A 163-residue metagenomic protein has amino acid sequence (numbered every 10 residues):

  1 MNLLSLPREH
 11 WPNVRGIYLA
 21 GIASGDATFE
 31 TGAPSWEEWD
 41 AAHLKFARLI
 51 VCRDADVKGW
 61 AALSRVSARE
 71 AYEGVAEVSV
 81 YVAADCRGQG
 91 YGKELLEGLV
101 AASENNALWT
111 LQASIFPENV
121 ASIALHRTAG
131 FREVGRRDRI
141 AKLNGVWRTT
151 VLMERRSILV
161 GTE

Functional and structural regions predicted by a protein language model:
M1-V14: A short beta-loop-alpha structural element at the N-terminal edge of CoA-dependent acyl/N-acetyltransferase catalytic
R15-A33: Helix-loop element at the rim of GNAT/NAT acetyltransferase active sites that forms part of the acceptor-substrate
T28-D85, L96-E97, A102, R156-I158: Acetyl-CoA-dependent GNAT
D56-W60, A121, W147: Glycine-rich acetyl-CoA-binding "A-motif" of GNAT/NAT acetyltransferases
A62, E70, S114-I115, R127 (+1 more regions): Conserved catalytic-core motifs of GNAT/GCN5-like acyltransferases
V78, L111-A113, M153: A structural signal for short, well-ordered beta-strand segments
V82, G88-S103, V120-T128: Conserved acetyl-CoA-binding loop-helix of GNAT-fold acetyltransferases
S103-I115: Conserved GNAT acetyl-CoA-binding A-motif
